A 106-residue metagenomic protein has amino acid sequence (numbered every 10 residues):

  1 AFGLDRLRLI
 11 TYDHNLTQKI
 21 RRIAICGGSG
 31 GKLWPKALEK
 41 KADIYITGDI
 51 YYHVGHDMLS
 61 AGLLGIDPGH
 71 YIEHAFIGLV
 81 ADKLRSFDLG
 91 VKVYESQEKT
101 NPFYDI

Functional and structural regions predicted by a protein language model:
A1-I106: Active-site catalytic microenvironments in core metabolic enzymes, especially phosphate/sugar-handling
